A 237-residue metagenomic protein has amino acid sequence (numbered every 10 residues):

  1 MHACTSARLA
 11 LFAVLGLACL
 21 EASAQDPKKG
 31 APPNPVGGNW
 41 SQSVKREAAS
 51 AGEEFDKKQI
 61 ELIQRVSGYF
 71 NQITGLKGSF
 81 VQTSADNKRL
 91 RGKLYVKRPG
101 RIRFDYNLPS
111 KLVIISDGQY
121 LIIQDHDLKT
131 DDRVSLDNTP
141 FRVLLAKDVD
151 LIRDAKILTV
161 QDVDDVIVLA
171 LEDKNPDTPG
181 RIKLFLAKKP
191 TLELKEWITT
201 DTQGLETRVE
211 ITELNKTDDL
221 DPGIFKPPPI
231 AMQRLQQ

Functional and structural regions predicted by a protein language model:
M1-A10: Bacterial N-terminal signal peptides that target proteins for export
H2, Q25-R89, R234-Q237: N-terminal leader/targeting segments and the immediate start of mature chains
A10-A18: Bacterial N-terminal signal peptides
L20-A24: Sec/Tat signal peptide C-region and signal peptidase I cleavage site
P27, P32-Q42, K93-V143, R208 (+1 more regions): An acidic-aromatic
L62-F80, S84-A85, L90, Q124-G180: Flexible, processing/modification-adjacent segments and terminal tails in exported/periplasmic/extracellular proteins
I73-G75, R89-R91, K97-P99, L108-P109 (+5 more regions): Extracytoplasmic
I152-D154, D162-Q237: Gly/Pro-enriched, hydrophobic low-complexity segments that function as extracytoplasmic propeptides/linkers
